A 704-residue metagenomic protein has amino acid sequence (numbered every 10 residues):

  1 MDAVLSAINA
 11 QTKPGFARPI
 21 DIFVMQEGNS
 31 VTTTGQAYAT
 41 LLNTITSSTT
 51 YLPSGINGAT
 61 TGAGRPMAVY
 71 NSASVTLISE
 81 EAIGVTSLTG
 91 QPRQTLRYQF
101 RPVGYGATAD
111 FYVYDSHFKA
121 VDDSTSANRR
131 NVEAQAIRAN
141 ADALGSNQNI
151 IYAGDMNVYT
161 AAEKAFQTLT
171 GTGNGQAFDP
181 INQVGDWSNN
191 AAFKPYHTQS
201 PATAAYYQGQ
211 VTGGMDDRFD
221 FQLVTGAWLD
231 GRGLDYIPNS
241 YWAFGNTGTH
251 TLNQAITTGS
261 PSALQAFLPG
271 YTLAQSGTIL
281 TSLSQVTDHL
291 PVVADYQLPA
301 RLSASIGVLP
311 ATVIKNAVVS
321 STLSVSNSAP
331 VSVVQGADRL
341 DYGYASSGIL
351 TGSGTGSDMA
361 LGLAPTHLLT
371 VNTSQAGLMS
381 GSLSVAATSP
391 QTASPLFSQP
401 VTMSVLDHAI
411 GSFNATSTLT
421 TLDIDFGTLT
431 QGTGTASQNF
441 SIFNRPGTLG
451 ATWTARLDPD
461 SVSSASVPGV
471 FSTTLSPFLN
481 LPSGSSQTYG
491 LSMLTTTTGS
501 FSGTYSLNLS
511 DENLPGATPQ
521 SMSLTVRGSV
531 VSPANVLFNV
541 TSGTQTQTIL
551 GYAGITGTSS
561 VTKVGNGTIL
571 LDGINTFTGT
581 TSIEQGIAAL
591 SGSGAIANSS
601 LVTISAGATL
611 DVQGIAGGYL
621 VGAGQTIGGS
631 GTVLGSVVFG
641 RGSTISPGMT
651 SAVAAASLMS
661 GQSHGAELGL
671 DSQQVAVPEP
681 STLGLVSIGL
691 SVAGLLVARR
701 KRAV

Functional and structural regions predicted by a protein language model:
M1-R301: Divalent cation-coordinating acidic motifs and surrounding scaffolds that mediate Ca2+/Mg2+/Mn2+/Zn2+-dependent binding
N29-T32, S74, A227-L229, P299 (+10 more regions): Acidic glycine-/aspartate-rich tracts in secreted/extracellular proteins
Q297-L363, L378-S380, S384-L475, F501-S502 (+1 more regions): Long, low-complexity ectodomains and other extracytoplasmic segments of secretory-pathway proteins
P365-S380, N480, Q487-S502, G573 (+1 more regions): Extracellular/luminal low-complexity segments enriched in Ser/Thr/Pro
Q391-S394, N513-Q520, T544-I549, A553-G557 (+2 more regions): Surface-exposed loop/turn positions within long extracellular repeat scaffolds, especially the passenger domains
P533-L570, D671: Small beta-barrel nucleic-acid-binding modules, principally OB-folds
E679-L696: A short, hydrophobic C-terminal helix/tail in secreted or cell-surface proteins
G694-V704: C-terminal membrane-anchoring or membrane-association module
